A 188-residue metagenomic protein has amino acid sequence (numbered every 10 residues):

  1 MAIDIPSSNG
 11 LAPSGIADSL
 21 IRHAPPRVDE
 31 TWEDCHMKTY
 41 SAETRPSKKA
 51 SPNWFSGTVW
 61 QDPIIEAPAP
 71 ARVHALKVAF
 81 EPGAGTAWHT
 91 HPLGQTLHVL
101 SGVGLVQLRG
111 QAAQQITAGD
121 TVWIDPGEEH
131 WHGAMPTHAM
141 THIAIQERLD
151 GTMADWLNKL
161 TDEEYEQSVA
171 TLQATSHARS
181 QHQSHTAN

Functional and structural regions predicted by a protein language model:
S7-N9, S14: Low-acidity, Ser/Thr- and Arg-rich intrinsically disordered low-complexity segments
L20, V28-R72, M153-N188: A short, N-terminal "cap"/entry segment at the start of jelly-roll beta-barrel domains of the cupin/DSBH fold
L76-H91: Conserved short histidine dyad/triad with adjacent acidic residue
W88, V106-Q107, H130-M135: Short beta-strand His + acidic residue motifs that chelate non-heme Fe in jelly-roll/DSBH and cupin folds
L93-G104, R109-G110: Glycine- and acidic-residue-biased ligand/ion/polar-headgroup-sensing regions
Q111-P126: Short acidic-glycine-tyrosine-enriched beta hairpin
W123, T137-D155: A short hydrophobic beta-strand segment most commonly corresponding to one strand of the jelly-roll/cupin
